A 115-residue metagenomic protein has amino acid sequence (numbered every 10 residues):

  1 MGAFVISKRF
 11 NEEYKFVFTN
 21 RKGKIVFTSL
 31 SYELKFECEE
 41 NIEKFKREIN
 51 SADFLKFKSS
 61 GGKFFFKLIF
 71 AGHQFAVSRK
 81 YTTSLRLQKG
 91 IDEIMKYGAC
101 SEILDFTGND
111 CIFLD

Functional and structural regions predicted by a protein language model:
A3, K15, T28-S29, I42 (+2 more regions): Intrinsic low-complexity tandem-repeat regions in disordered proteins
A3-I6, F54-S60, C100-D105, C111: Generic preference for hydrophobic/aromatic residues in regular secondary structure cores
A3-V26, F57-F75: Short aromatic-glycine-(Arg/Gly/Cys) micro-motifs in beta-strand/loop hairpins
G23-L34, H73-T83: A short, exposed loop/beta-hairpin motif centered on an aromatic-Gly-Thr core
I25, Y32-L55, E93-I94, S101-L104: A low-complexity, Ser/Thr/Gly/Pro-enriched, surface-exposed linker/loop concept that marks segments flanking
K44-K96: Short, solvent-exposed interaction modules
T82-R86, D92-D115: Long terminal segments
